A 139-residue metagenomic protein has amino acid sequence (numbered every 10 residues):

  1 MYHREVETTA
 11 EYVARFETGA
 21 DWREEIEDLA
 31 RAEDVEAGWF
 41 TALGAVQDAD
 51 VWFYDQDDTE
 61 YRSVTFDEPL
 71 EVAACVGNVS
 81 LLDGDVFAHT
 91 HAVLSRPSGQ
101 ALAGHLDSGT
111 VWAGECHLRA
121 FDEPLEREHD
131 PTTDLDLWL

Functional and structural regions predicted by a protein language model:
M1-A88, V93-L139: N-terminal intrinsically disordered, cationic/polar leader segments that include organellar targeting peptides
